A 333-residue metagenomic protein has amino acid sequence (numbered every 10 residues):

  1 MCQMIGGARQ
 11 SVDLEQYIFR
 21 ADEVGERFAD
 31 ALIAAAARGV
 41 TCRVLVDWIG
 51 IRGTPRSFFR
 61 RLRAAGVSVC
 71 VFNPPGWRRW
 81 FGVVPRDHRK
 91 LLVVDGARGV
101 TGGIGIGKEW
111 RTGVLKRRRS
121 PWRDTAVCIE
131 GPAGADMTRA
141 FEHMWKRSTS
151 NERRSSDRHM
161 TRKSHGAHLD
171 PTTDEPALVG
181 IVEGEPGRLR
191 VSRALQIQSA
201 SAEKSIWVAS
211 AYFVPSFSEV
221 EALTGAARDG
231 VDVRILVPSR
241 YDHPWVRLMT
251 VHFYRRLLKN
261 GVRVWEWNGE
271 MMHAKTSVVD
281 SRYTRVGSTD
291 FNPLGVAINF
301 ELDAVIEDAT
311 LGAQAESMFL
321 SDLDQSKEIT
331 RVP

Functional and structural regions predicted by a protein language model:
M1-P333: Charged, low-complexity intrinsically disordered terminal segments
